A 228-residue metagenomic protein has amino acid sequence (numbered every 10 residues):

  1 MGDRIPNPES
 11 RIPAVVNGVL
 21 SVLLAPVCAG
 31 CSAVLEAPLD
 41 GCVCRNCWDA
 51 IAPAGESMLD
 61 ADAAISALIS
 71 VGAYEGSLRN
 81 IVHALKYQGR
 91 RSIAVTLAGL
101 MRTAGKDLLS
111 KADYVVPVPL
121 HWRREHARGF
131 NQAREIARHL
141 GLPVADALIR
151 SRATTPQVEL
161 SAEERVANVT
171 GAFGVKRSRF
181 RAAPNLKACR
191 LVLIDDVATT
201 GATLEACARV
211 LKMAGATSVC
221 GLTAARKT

Functional and structural regions predicted by a protein language model:
M1-T228: Glycine-rich phosphate/pyrophosphate-handling loop used in enzymes and phosphotransfer proteins
